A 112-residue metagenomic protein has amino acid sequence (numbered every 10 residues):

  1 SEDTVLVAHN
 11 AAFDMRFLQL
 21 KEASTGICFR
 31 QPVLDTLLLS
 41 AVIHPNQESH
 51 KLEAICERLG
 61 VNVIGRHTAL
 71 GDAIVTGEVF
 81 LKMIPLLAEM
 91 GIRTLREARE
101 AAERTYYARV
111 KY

Functional and structural regions predicted by a protein language model:
S1-N46, E78, K82: Conserved DEDDh/DEDDy metal-dependent 3′-5′ exonuclease domain
T4, L59-V63, I84: Short amphipathic alpha-helical interaction patches enriched in hydrophobic/aromatic residues with interspersed Lys/Arg
T25-I27, V61-H67, L87-A88: Short, polar/flexible loop-turn hinges at active-site or ligand-entry regions and domain interfaces
L37-I74: Active-site-proximal helix-loop-helix substrate-binding element of RNase H-like nuclease domains
V79-Y112: Acidic two-metal-ion nuclease catalytic site recognized across multiple nuclease folds, prominently DnaQ/RNase D-T
